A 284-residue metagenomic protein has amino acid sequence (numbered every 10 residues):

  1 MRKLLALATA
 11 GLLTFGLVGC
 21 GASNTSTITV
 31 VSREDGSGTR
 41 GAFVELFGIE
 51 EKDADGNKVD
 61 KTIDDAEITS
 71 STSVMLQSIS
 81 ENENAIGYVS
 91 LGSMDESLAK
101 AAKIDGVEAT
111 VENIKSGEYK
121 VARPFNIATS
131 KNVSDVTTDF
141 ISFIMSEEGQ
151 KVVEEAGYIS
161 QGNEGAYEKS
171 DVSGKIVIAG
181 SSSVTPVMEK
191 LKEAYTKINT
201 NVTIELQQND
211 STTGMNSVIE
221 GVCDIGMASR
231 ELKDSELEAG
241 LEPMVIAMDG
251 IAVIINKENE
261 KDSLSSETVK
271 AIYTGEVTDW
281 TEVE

Functional and structural regions predicted by a protein language model:
M1-L4, G11: Positively charged n-region of N-terminal signal peptides that target proteins for export
L4, C20-E284: Exported/periplasmic ABC-transporter solute-binding proteins
A10-T14, L46: Short intrinsically disordered, low-complexity segments
F15-G19: C-terminal motif of bacterial Sec signal peptides marking the signal peptidase cleavage site
